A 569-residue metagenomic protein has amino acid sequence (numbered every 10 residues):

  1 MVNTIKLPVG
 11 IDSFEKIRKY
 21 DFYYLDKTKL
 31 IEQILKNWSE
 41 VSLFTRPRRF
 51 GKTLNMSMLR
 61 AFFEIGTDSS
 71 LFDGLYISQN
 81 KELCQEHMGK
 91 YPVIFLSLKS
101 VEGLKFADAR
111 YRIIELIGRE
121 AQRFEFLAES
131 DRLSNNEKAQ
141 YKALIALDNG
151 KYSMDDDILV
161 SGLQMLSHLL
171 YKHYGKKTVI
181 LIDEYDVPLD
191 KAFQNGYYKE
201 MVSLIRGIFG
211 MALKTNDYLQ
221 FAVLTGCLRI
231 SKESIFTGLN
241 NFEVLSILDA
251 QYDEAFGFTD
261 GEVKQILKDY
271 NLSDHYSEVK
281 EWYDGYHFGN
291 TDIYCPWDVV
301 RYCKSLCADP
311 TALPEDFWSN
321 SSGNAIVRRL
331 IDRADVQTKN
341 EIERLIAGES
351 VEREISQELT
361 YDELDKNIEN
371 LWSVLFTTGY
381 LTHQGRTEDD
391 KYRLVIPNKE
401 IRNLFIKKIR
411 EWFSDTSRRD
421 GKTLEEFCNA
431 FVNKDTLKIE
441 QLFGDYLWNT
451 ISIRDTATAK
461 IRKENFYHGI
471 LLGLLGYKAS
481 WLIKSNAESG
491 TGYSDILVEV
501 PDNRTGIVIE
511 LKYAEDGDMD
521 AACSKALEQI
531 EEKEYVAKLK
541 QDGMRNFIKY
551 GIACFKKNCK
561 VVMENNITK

Functional and structural regions predicted by a protein language model:
M1-N80: Walker A/P-loop-proximal flanking segment of P-loop NTPase domains
V9-R18, D108, R112-V160, P188-F193: Conserved P-loop NTPase mechanochemical-coupling segment
G10, A61-F126: P-loop NTPase motor core
A121, G162-H173, E200-Q220, Y535-K538: Substrate-engagement module of ASCE P-loop NTPases
L181, V187, Y197-G238: Sensor-1/coupling segment of RecA-like P-loop NTPase cores
S234-G238, L245-K304, E341: Amphipathic alpha-helical segments of the small helical/lid subdomains adjacent to P-loop NTPase cores
F242-E243, Y294-E534, C559-K569: Extended alpha-helical interface modules used as scaffolds for assembling large macromolecular complexes
K538, D542-K569: Domain-level recognition of nuclease-like catalytic cores that cleave nucleotide substrates
